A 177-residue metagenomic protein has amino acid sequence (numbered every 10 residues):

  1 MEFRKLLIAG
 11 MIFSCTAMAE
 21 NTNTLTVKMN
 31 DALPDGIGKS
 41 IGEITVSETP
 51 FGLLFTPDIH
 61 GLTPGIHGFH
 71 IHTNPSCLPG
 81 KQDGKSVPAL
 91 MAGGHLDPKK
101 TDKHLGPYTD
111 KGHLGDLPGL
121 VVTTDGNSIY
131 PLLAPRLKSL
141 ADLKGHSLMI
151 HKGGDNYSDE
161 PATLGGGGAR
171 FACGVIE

Functional and structural regions predicted by a protein language model:
M1-L7: Bacterial N-terminal signal peptides that target proteins for export
L7-A9, L96: A metal-dependent hydrolase signature that marks the N-terminal structural subdomain at the beginning of catalytic folds
G10-A19: Hydrophobic h-region of N-terminal signal peptides that target proteins for export in Gram-negative bacteria
A19-E177: N-terminal leader/targeting pre-sequences
